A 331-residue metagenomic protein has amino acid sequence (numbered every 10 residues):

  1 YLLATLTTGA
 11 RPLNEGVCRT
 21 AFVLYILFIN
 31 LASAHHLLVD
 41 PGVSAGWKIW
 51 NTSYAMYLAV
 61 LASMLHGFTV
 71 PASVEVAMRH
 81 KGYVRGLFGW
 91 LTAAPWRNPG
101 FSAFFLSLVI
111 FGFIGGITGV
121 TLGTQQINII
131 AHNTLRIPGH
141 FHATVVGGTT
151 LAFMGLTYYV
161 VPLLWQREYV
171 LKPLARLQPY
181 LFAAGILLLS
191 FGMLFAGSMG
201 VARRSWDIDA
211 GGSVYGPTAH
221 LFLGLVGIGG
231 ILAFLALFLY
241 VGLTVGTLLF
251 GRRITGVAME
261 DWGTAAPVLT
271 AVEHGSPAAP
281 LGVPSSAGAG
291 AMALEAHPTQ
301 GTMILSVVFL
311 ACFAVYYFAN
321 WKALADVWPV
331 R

Functional and structural regions predicted by a protein language model:
Y1-G9, L187-G197, L249: Transmembrane-helix bundle segments that line or gate the permeation/cavity pathway in multi-pass membrane proteins
Y1-L3, M56-V74, T144-Y158, I228-L243: Hydrophobic cores of alpha-helical transmembrane segments in multi-pass inner/ER membrane proteins, independent
A10-L13, A34-M56, V120-F141, A196-F222 (+1 more regions): Membrane-interface interhelical loops and short amphipathic "cap" helices that link adjacent transmembrane segments
R11-I29, H80-I117, A152, T157-M193: Interfacial and helix-entry/exit segments of alpha-helical transmembrane bundles in multi-pass inner-membrane proteins
H35-I110, T121-Q126: Long, K/E/R/D-enriched contiguous segments that form extended
A72-G100, G200-A219, V245-P298, R331: Extramembrane terminal tails and long inter-domain/linker segments of multi-pass membrane proteins
W90-S107, L135-F141, A296-P298, T302-M303: Membrane-water interface at loop-to-transmembrane-helix junctions
G288-V307, A311-R331: A charge-rich, low-complexity, intrinsically flexible signal that marks solvent-exposed coils, linkers, repeats
